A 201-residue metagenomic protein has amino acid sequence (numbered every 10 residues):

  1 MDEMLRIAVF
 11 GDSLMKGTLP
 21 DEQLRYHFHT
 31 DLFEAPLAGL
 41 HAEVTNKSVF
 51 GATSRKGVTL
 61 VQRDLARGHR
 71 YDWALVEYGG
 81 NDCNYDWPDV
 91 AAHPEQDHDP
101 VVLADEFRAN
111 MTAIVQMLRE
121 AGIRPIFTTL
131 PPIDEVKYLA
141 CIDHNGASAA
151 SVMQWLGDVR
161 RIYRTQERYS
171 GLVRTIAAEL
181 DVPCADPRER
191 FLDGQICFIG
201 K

Functional and structural regions predicted by a protein language model:
M1-S48, Q62-R70, A74: Serine-esterase "nucleophile elbow" of acetyl-processing enzymes
D2, G39-L40, V58-K201: Alpha-helical cap/lid subdomain in secreted, periplasmic, or secretory-pathway luminal O-acyl-processing enzymes
T18-L19, R55, Y85: Short N-terminal helix/helix-N-cap motif within the alpha/beta-hydrolase-1
F50-S54: Acidic, metal-coordinating catalytic cores used for nucleic-acid/nucleotide bond scission and strand-transfer chemistry
